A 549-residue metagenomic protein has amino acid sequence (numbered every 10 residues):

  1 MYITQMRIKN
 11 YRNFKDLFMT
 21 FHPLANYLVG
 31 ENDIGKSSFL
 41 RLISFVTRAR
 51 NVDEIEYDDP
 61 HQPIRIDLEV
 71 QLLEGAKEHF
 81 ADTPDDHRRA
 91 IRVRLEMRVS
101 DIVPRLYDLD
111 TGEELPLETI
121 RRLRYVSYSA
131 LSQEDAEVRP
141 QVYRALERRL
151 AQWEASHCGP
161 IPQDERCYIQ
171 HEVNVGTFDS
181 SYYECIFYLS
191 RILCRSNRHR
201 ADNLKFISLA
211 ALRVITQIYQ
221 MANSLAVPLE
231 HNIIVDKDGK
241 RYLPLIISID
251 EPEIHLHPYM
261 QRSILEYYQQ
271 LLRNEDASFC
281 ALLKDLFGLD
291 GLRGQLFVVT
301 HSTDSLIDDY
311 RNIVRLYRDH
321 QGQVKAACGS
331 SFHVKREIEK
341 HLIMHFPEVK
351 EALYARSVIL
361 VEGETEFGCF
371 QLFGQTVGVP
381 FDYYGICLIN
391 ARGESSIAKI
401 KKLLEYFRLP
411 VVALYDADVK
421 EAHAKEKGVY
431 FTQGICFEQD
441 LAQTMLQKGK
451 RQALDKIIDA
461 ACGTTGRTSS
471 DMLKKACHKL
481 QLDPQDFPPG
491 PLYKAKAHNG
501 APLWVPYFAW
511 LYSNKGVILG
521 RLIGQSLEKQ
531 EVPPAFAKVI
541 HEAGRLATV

Functional and structural regions predicted by a protein language model:
M1-R48, R198-E348, L546: Switch/communication elements of ASCE P-loop NTPase nucleotide-binding domains
L28, V126-Y128, F297, V314 (+2 more regions): Hydrophobic/aromatic beta-strand patches that form the interior of the parallel beta-sheet core in alpha/beta enzyme
V29, S38-H87: Conserved P-loop NTP-binding catalytic core
E54-E56, E74-G159: Glycine-rich phosphate-binding loops of NTPases
D58-H61, E118-R121, V227, K237-R241 (+6 more regions): Conserved catalytic network of the ASCE P-loop NTPase/AAA+ motor domain
Q62-I66, R88-V93, I120-V126, L243-P244 (+6 more regions): Short glycine-/polar-rich loops that comprise or flank the Walker A/P-loop and associated switch/sensor motifs
Y128, S132-I249: Extended helical coiled-coil dimerization/tether regions that scaffold and oligomerize large DNA-maintenance assemblies
H345-L360, E364-V549: Acidic, Mg2+-coordinating catalytic modules of nucleic-acid enzymes
